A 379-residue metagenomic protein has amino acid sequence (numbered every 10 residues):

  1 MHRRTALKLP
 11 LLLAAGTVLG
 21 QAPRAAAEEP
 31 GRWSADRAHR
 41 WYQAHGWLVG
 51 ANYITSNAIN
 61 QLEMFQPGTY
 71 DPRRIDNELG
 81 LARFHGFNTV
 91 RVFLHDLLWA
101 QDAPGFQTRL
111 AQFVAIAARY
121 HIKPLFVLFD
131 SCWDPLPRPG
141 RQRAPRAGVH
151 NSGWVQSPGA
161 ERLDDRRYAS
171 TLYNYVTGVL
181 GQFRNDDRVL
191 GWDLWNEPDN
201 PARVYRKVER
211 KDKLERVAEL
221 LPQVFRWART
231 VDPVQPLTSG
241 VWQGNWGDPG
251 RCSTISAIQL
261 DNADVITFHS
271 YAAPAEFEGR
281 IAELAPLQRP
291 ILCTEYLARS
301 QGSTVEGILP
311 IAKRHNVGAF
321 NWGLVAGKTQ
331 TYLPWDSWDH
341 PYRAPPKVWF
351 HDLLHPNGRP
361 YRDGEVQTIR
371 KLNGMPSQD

Functional and structural regions predicted by a protein language model:
M1-A14: N-terminal secretory signal peptides and thylakoid transit peptides that target proteins across membranes
G20-G31: C-terminal segment of N-terminal export signals and the immediately downstream linker at the start of the mature
E29-A263, H269, P274, L287 (+7 more regions): Active-site mouth of glycoside hydrolases
I291-L292: Catalytic His-Asp charge-relay segment
Q330-D336: C-terminal beta-signal and adjacent terminal beta-strands/loops of Gram-negative outer-membrane beta-barrel proteins
E365-R370: Low-complexity, Gly/Ser/Thr/Pro-rich intrinsically disordered linker/tail segments
G374-D379: Catalytic domains of carbohydrate-active enzymes that cleave complex glycans
